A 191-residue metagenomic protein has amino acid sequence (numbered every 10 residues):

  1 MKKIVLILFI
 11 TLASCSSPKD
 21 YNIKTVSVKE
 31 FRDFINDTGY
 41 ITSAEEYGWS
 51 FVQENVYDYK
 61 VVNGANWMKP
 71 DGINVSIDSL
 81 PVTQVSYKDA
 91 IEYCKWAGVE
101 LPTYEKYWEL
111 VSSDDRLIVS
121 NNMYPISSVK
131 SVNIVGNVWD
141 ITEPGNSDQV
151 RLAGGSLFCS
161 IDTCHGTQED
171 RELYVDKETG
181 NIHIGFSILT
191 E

Functional and structural regions predicted by a protein language model:
M1-K2, V175: N-terminal secretion targeting segments of exported proteins
K3-A13: Sec-dependent N-terminal signal peptides
C15-P18, V26-F34, V61, S79-K88 (+2 more regions): Disulfide-stabilized, aromatic/cysteine-rich ligand-recognition loop
S16-T38, V62-D115, S120-V132: Short aromatic-cysteine micro-motif
D37-T42, I141: Phosphate/oxyanion-binding loops and surfaces in catalytic or ligand/nucleic-acid-binding neighborhoods
S43-D71, A153-S160: Core domains of carbohydrate- and sulfate-ester-processing enzymes
D140-N146: Short beta->alpha transition motifs characteristic of CBS
